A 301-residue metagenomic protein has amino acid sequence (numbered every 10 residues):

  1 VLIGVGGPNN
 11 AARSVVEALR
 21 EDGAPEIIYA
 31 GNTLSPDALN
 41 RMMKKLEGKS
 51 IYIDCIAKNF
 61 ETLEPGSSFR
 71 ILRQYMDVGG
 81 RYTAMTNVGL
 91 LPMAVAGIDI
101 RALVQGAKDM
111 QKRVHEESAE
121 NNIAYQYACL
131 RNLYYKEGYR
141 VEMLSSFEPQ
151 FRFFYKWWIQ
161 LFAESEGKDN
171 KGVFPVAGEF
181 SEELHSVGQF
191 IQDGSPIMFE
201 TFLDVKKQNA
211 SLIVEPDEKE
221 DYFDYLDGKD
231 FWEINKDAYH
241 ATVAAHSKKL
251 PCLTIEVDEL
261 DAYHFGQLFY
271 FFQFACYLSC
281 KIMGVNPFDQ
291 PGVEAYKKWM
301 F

Functional and structural regions predicted by a protein language model:
V1-E117: Glycine-rich phosphate-binding loops that contact phosphosugars or nucleotide phosphates
P8-A11, P36-A38, E61-E64, R81 (+5 more regions): Flexible loop/turn segments at secondary-structure boundaries
V15-E26, L161-G172, A245-K249: Short helix-loop-beta junction
V15-R20, K44-L46, W158-E166, F190-D193 (+2 more regions): Short, solvent-exposed amphipathic alpha-helical segments in soluble enzyme and RNA/protein-processing domains
S35-K45, E120-L133, T242: Structured alpha-helical segments in the cores of large, soluble enzyme domains
I56-K108, D237, S247, C252-K298: Short alpha-helices
S67-E200, G292, K297-F301: Active-site phosphate/pyrophosphate-binding segments
V176-D261: Helicase-primase coupling helices
